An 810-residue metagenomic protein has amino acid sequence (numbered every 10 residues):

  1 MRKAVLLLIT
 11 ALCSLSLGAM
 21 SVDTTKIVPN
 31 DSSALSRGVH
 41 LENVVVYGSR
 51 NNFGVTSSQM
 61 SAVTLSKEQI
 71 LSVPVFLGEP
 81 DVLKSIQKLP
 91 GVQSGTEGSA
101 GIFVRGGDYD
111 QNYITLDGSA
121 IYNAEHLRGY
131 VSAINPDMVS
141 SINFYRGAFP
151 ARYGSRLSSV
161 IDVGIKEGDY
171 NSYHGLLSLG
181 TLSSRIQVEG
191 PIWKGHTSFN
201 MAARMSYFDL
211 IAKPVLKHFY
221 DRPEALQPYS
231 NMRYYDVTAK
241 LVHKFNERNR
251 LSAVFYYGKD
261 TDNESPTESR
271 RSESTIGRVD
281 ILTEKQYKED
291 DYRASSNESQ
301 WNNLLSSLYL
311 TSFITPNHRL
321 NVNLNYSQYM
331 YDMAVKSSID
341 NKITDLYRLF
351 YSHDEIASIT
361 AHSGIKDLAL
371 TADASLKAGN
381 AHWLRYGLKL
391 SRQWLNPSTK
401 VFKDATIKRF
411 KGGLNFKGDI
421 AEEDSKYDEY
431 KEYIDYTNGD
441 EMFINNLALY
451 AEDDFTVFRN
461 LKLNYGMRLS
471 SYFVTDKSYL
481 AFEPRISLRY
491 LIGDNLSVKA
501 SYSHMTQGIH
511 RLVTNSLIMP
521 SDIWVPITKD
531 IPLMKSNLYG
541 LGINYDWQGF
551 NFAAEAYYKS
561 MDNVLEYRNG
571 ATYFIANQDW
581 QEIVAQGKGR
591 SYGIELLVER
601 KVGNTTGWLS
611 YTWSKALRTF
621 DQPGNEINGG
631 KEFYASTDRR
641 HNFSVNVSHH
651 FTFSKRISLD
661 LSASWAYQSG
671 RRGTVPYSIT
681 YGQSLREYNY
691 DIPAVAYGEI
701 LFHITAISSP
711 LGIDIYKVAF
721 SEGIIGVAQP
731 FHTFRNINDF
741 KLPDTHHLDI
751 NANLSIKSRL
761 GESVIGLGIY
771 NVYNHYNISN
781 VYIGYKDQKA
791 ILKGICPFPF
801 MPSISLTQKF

Functional and structural regions predicted by a protein language model:
K26-D31, N43-Y47, N51-F53, S57-D110 (+3 more regions): Periplasmic N-terminal accessory/gating domains of Gram-negative outer-membrane beta-barrel systems
G129-S132, S140-P150, S159-G190, S198-M205 (+1 more regions): Short strand-turn segments of transmembrane beta-barrel domains in outer membranes, especially the first one or two
G180-M205, Y220-T267, E298-V322, A378: Transmembrane beta-barrel wall of Gram-negative outer-membrane proteins
V242-D260, S296-T475, A553: Face-selective signature of the C-terminal outer-membrane beta-barrel domain
D367-A369, T528, P532, N551-S610 (+3 more regions): Outer membrane beta-barrel strand-and-loop segments of large Gram-negative receptors, especially TonB-dependent
D494-Y539, Y558-Q581, Q622, S664-Y677 (+1 more regions): Surface-exposed extracellular loop regions of Gram-negative outer-membrane beta-barrel proteins, predominantly
Y558-S560, E582-V675: Gram-negative outer-membrane beta-barrel transporters
A666-A728, P743-H747, L754-F810: C-terminal beta-signal and adjacent terminal beta-strands/loops of Gram-negative outer-membrane beta-barrel proteins
